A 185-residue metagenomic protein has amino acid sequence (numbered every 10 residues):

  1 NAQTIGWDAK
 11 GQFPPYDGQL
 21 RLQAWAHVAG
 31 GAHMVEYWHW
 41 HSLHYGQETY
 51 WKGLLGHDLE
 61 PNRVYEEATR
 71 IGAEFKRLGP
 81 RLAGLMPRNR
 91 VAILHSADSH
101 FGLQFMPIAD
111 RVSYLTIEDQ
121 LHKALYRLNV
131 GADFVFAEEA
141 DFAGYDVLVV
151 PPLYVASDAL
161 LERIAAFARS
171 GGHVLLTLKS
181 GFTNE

Functional and structural regions predicted by a protein language model:
N1-E185: Carbohydrate-binding surfaces of carbohydrate-active enzymes
